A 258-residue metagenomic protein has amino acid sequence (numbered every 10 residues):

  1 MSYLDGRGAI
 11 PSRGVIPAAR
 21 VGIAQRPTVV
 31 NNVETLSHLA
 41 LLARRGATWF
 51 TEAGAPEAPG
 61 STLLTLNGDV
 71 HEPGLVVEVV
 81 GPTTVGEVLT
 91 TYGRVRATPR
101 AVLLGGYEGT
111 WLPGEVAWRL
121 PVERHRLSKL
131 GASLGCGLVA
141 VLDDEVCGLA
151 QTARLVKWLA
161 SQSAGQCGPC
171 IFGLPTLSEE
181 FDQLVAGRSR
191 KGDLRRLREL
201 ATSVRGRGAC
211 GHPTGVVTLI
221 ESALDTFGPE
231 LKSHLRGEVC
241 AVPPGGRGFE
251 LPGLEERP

Functional and structural regions predicted by a protein language model:
M1-V80, Y92-V95: Hydrophobic alpha-helical positions that pack around
Y3-R7, R13, L120-P258: Ferredoxin-type iron-sulfur electron-transfer modules in oxidoreductases and energy-metabolism complexes
Q25-T28, T35-S37, G60-L64, P73-V77 (+7 more regions): Structural beta-strand/beta-sheet cores of well-ordered domains, especially the beta-sheet scaffolds that support
N67-D69, V79-V80, T91, V102-G105 (+3 more regions): Generic beta-strand/beta-sheet core signal
G74-L75, T110-P113, A150: Short acidic/glycine-rich loop or secondary-structure boundary segments that cap or lie
T83-E87: Short, structural beta-strand-to-alpha-helix junction motif
G93-T98, G187-K191: Secondary-structure transition/capping motifs at alpha-helix termini and the adjoining loop/turn into the next element
R94-L130, D225, P229: Terminal amphipathic helices with adjacent charged low-complexity linkers/tails
